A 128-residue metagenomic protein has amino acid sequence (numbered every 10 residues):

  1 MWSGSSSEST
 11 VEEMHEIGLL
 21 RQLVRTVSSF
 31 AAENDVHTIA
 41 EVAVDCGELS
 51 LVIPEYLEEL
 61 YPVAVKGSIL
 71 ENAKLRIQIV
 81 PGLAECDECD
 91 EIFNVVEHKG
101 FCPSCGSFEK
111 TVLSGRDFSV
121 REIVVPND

Functional and structural regions predicted by a protein language model:
M1-E71: Long, charged N-terminal interaction/targeting segments
D45-L49, Q78-G82, I123: Short loop/turn motifs enriched for small/polar and acidic residues
K74-P81, E91-V96: Short, flexible, mixed-charge glycine/proline-rich loop motifs that serve as phosphate/nucleic-acid-contacting
A84, G100, F118: Cys/His-enriched microdomains
C86-C89, C102-C105: Short cysteine-rich clusters marking metal-coordination/redox-active sites
N94, S107-T111: Short functional micro-motifs and their immediate structural scaffolds
K110-E122: Short metal-binding segments enriched for Cys and/or His
N127-D128: Compositionally biased, charge-rich low-complexity tracts
